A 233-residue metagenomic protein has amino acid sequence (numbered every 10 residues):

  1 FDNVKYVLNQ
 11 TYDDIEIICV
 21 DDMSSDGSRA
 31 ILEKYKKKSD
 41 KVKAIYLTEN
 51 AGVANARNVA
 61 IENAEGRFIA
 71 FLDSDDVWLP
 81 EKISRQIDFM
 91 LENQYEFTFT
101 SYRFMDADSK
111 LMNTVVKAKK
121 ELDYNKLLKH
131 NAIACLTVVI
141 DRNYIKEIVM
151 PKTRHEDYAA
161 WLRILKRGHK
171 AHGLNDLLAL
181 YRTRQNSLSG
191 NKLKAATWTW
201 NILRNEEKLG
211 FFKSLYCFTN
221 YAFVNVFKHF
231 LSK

Functional and structural regions predicted by a protein language model:
F1, D26-K34, V77, E81: Acidic helix N-cap motif at the loop->helix transition within catalytic regions of sugar-transfer enzymes
F1-N9: Short, well-formed alpha-helical segments that are part of the catalytic scaffolds of diverse glycosyltransferases
N3, L47-A64, R85: Glycine-rich, basic loop-to-helix element that forms the pyrophosphate-binding segment of sugar-nucleotide handling
Y6, D21-A30, E49, D73: A conserved acidic beta->alpha catalytic loop
E62, T114-W198: Conserved nucleotide-sugar donor-binding catalytic segment
I69: Short aromatic/hydrophobic "clamp" motif used to bind/position activated sugar donors
D73-V77, S101: The conserved acidic donor/metal-binding loop of glycosyltransferases
E81-M112: Conserved donor NDP-sugar-binding/catalytic core segment of glycosyltransferases
